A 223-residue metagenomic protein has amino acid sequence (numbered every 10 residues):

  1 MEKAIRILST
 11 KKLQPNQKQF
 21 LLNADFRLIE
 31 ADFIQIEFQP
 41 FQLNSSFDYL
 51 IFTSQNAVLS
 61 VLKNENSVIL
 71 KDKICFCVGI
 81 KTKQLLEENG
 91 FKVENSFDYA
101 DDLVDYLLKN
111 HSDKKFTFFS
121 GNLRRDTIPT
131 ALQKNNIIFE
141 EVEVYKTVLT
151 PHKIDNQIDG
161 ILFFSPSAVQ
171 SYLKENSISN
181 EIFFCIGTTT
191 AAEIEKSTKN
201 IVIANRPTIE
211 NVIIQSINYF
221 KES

Functional and structural regions predicted by a protein language model:
M1-S223: Signature of uroporphyrinogen-III synthase
